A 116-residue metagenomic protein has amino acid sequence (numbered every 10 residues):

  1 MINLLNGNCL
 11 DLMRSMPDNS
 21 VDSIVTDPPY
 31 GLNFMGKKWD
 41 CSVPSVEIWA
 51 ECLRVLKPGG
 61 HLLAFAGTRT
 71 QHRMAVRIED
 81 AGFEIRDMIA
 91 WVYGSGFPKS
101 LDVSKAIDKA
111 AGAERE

Functional and structural regions predicted by a protein language model:
I2-E116: Core catalytic lobe of class I
